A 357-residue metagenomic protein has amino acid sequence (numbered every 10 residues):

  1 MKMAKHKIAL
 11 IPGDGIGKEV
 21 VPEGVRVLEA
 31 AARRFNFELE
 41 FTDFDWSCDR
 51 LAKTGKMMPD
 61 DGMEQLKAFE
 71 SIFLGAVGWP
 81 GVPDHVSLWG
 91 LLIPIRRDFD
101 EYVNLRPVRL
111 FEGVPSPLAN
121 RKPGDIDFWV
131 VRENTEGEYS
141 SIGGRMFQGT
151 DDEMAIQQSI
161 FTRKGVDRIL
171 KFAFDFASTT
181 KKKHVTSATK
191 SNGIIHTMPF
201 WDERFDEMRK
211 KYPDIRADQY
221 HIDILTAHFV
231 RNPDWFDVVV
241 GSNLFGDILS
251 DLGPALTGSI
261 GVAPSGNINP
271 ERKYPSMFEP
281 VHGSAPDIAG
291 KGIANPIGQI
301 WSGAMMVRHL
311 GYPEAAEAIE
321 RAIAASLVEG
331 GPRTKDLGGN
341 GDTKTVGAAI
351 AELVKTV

Functional and structural regions predicted by a protein language model:
A9-R26, A30-A32, T150-D223: Glycine-rich phosphate/diphosphate-binding loop of Rossmann-like nucleotide-binding domains
D14-G17, E70, V131, A173 (+5 more regions): Buried hydrophobic positions in well-ordered alpha/beta secondary-structure cores of metabolic enzymes
E29, R33-F37, A68, R97-N104 (+11 more regions): Generic secondary-structure signature for well-ordered alpha-helical cores
N36-P59, F229: N-terminal beta-loop-helix "entrance" segment that forms/cooperates in small-molecule cofactor or anionic ligand
C48, F229-G330, T334: Glycine-rich phosphate/nucleotide-binding loop
A52-I156, L244-G246: N-terminal glycine-rich phosphate/adenylate-binding segment common to multiple enzyme folds
G113, Y220-A227: Short acidic loop-to-helix transition motifs that present clustered carboxylates
T135, S141-S187, S191-I195, P313 (+2 more regions): Glycine-rich phosphate/pyrophosphate-binding loop and the adjoining helix
